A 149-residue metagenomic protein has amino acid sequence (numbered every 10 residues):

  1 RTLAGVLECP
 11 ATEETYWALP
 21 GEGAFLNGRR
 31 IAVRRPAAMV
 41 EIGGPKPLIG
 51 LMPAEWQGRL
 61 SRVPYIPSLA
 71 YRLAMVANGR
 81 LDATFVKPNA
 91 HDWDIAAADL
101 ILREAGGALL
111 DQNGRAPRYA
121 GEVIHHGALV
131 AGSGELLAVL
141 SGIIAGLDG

Functional and structural regions predicted by a protein language model:
R1-F25: DPxDG-like acidic metal-binding loop motif
G5, A18, V33-R34, Y119: Short capping micro-motif at the N-terminus of alpha-helices
T12-E13, G23, I31, I49 (+1 more regions): Generic "edge-of-domain/loop-turn" microfeature
R34-G149: An extended, acidic
